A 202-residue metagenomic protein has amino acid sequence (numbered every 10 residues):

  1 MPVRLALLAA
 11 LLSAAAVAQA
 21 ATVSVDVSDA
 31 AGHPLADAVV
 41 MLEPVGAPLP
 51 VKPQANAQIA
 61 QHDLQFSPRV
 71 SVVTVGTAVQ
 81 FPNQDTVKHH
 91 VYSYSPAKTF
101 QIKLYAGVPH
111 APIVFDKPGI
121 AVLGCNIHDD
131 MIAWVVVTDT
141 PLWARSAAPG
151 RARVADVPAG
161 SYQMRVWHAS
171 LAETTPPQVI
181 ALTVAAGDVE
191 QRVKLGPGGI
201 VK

Functional and structural regions predicted by a protein language model:
M1-L7: Bacterial N-terminal signal peptides that target proteins for export
L7-L8, A18: Cleavable N-terminal signal peptides
S13-V17: N-terminal signal peptide c-region/cleavage motif recognized by signal peptidases
Q19-K202: Extracytoplasmic copper-binding redox domains, predominantly the cupredoxin/blue-copper superfamily
